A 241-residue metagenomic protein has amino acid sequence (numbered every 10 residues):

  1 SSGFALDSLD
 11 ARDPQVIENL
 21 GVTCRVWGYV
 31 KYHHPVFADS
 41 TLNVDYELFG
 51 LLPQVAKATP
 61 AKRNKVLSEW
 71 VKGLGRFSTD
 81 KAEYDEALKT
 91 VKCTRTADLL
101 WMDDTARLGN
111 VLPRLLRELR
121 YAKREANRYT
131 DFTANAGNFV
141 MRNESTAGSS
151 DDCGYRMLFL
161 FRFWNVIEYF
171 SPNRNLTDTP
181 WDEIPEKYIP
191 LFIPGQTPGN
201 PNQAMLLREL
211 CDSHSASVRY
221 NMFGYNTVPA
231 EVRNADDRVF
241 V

Functional and structural regions predicted by a protein language model:
S1-V241: Flexible, low-complexity junctional segments that flank or bridge functional domains
